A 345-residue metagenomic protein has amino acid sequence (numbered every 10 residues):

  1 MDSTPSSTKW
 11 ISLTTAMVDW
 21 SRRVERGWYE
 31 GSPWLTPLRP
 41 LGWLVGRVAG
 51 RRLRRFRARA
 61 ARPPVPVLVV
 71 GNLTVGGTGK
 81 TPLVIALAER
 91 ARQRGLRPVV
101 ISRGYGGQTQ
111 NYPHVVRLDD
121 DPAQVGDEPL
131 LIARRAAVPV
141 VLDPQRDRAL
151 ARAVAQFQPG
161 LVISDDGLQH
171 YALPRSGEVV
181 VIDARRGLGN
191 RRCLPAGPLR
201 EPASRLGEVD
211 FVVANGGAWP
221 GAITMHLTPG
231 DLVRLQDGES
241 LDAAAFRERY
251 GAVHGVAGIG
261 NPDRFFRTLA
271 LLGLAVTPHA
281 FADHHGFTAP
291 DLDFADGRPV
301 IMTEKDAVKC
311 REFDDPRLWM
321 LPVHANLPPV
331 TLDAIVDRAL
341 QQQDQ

Functional and structural regions predicted by a protein language model:
S3-S12: Low-acidity, Ser/Thr- and Arg-rich intrinsically disordered low-complexity segments
L13-W28, G187-P299: C-terminal accessory "lid"/substrate-recognition subdomains
A16-P66: A transmembrane-helix-recognition feature enriched in membrane-embedded lipid enzymes and envelope glyco-/phospholipid
L44, T81, I132, D165 (+4 more regions): Residue-level signal for inorganic ion chemistry
L53-L118: Walker A (P-loop) phosphate-binding motif
V70, V141, I182, M225 (+2 more regions): Hydrophobic residues at beta-strand termini and immediately following loops that shape nucleotide-binding pockets
G104-T224, D231-V233: Phosphate/Mg2+-binding loops and adjacent switch elements in nucleotide/diphosphate-handling enzyme cores
A282-G286, R317-Q342: Short, flexible loop segments at boundaries between secondary-structure elements
